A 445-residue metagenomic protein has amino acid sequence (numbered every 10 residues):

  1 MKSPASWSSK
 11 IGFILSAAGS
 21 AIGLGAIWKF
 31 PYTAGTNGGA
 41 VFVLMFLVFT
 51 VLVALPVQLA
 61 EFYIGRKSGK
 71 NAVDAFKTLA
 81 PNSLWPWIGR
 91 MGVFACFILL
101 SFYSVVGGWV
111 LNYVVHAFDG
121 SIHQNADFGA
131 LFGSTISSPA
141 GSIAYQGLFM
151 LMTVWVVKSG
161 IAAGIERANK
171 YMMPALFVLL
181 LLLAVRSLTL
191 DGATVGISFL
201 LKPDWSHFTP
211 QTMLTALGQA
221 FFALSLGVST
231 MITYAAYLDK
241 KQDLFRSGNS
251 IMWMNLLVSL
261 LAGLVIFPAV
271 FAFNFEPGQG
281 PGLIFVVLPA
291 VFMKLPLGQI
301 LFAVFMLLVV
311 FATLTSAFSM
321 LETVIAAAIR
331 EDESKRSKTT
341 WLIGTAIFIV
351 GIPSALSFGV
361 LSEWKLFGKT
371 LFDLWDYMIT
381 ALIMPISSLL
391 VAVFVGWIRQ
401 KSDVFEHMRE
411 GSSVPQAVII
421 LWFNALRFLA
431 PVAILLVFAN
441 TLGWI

Functional and structural regions predicted by a protein language model:
M1-W28, V57-F62, R66-L79, S83-R90 (+2 more regions): Membrane-interface "cap" regions at the ends of multi-pass membrane proteins
K2-S3, W7, E166, K170-L314 (+1 more regions): Membrane-embedded translocation segments of transport machinery
S3-S6, Y32-N37, A72-M91, S104-A162 (+5 more regions): Inter-helical loop and helix-membrane interface segments of multi-pass membrane transporters/permeases
S6-A17, V41-M45, L84-F97, A144-G147 (+6 more regions): Select transmembrane alpha-helical segments in multipass membrane proteins
S9-F49, S229-A235, F245-N249, W253-M254 (+1 more regions): Transmembrane helix-boundary motif of multi-pass solute transporters/channels
T33-N37, L84-L99, G133, L148-Y171 (+3 more regions): Membrane-water interface regions at transmembrane-helix termini and the short interhelical loops of multi-pass membrane
D74, G107-S137, Y237-K241, R246 (+4 more regions): Helix-loop-helix connectors at the membrane interface of multi-pass transporters/channels
T370-F394, P415-I445: A generic transmembrane alpha-helix motif of multi-pass inner-membrane proteins
